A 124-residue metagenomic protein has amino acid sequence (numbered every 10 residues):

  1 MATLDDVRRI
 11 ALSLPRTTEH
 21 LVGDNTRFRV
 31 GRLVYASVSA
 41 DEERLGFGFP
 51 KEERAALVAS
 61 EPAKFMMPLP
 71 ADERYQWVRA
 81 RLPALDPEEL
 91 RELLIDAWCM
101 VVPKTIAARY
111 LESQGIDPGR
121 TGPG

Functional and structural regions predicted by a protein language model:
M1-G124: Charge-dense, helix-prone N-terminal extensions
